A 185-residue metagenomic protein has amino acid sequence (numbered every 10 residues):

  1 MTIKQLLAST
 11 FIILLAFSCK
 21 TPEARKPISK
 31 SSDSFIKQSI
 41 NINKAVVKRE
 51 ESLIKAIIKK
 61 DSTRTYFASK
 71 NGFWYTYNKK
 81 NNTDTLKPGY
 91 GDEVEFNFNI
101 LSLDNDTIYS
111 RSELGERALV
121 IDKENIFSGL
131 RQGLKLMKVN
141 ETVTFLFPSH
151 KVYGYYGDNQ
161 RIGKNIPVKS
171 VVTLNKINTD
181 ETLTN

Functional and structural regions predicted by a protein language model:
M1-C19: Sec-dependent bacterial lipoprotein signal peptides
C19-N185: Cross-family detector of peptidyl-prolyl cis-trans isomerase
